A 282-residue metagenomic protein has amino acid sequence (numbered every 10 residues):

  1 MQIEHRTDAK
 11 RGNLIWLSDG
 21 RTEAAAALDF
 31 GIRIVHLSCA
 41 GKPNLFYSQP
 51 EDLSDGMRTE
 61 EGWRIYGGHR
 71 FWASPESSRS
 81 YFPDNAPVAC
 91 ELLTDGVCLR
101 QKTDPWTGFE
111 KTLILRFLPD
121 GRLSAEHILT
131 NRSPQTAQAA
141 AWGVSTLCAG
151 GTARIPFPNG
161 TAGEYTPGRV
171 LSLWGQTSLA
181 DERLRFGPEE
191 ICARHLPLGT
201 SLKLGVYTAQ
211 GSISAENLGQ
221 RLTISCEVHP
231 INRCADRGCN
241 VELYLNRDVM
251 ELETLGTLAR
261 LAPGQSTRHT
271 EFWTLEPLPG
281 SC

Functional and structural regions predicted by a protein language model:
M1-I128, R132-C282: Surface-exposed acidic/polar loop and edge beta-strand patches at domain peripheries
